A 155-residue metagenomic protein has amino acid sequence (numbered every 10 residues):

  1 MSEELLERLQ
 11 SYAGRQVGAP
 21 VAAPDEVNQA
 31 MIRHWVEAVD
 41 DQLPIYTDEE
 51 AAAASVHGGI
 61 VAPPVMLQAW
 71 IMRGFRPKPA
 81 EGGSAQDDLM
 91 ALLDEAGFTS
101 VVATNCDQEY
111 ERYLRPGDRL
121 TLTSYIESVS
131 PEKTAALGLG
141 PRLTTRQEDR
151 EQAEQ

Functional and structural regions predicted by a protein language model:
M1-A13, A103-Q155: HotDog/MaoC-like acyl-thioester-processing domains
M1-N105: Hot-dog-fold acyl-thioester-processing enzymes
